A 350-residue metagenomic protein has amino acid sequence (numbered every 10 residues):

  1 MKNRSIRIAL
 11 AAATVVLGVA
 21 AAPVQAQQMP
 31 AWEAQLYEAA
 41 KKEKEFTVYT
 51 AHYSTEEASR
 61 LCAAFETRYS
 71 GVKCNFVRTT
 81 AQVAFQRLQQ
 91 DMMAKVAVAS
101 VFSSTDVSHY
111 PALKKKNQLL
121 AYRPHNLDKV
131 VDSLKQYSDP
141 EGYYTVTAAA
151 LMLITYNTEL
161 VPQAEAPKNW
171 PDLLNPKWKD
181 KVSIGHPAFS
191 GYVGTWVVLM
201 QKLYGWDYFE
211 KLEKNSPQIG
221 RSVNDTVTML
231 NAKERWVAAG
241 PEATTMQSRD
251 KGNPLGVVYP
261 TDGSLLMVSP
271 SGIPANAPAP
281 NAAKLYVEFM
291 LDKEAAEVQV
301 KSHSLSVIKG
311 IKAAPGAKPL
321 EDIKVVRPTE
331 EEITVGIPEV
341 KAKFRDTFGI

Functional and structural regions predicted by a protein language model:
M1-A11: Bacterial N-terminal signal peptides that target proteins for export
Q28-E33, K41-R60, E242: Extracytoplasmic "Venus flytrap"
Y49-A63, N75-M92, V96-V227, N231-E234: Extracytoplasmic ligand-binding site segments that recognize negatively charged/polar headgroups
S108-A112, W236-P254: A ligand-binding cleft/hinge motif common to bilobed small-molecule-binding domains
A150, E210-E213, I219-G220, K251-A277 (+1 more regions): Periplasmic-binding protein-like
T155-L160, V197-V198, M267-A282, V298-Q299: A bilobed periplasmic-binding-protein/Venus flytrap-type ligand-binding module shared by bacterial periplasmic
W178-A188, M290-A313: Periplasmic-binding protein-like
A295, A313-I350: Extracellular/periplasmic bilobal clamshell ligand-binding domains
